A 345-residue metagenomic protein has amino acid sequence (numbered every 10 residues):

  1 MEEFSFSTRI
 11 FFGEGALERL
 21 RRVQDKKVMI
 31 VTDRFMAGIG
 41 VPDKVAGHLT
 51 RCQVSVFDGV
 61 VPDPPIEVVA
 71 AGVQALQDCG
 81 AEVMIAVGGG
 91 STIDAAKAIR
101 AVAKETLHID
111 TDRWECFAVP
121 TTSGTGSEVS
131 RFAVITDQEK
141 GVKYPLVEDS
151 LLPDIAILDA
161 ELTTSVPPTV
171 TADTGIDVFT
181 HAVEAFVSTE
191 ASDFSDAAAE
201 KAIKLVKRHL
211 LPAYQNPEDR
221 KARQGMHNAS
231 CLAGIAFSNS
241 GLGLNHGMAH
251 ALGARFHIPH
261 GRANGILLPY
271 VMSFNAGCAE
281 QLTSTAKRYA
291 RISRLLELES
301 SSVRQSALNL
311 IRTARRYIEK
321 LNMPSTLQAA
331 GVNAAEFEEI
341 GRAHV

Functional and structural regions predicted by a protein language model:
M1-V83, L327: ATP/NTP phosphate-donor binding region
T8, A101-D193, T283-L295: A glycine/threonine-rich phosphate-anchoring loop and its flanking beta-alpha core in nucleotide/phosphate-binding
E14, L20, G38-V41, I66 (+4 more regions): Short glycine/serine/threonine-rich phosphate/pyrophosphate-binding segments that cradle anionic phosphate groups
G124, C231-N264: Glycine-rich phosphate/pyrophosphate-binding beta-alpha loops
A172-L232, A236: C-terminal and late-domain segments of enzyme folds
R255-E336: Gly/Pro-rich interdomain helix-loop hinge
A343-V345: Conserved small/polar residues in nucleotide/adenosyl-binding loops
